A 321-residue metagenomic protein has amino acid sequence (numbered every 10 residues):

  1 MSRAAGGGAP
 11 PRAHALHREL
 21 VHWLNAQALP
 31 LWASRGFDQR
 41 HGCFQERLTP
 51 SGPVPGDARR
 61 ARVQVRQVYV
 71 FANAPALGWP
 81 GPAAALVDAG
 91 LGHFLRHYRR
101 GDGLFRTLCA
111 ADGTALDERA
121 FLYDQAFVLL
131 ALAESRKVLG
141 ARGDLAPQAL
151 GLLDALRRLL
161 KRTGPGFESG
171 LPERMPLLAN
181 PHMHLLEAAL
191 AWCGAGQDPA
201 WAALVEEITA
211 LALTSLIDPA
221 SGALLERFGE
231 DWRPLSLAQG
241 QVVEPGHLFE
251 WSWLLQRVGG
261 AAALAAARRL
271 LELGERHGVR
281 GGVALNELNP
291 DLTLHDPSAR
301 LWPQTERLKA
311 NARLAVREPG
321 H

Functional and structural regions predicted by a protein language model:
M1-H321: Glycan-recognition and catalytic cores of secretory/periplasmic carbohydrate-active enzymes
